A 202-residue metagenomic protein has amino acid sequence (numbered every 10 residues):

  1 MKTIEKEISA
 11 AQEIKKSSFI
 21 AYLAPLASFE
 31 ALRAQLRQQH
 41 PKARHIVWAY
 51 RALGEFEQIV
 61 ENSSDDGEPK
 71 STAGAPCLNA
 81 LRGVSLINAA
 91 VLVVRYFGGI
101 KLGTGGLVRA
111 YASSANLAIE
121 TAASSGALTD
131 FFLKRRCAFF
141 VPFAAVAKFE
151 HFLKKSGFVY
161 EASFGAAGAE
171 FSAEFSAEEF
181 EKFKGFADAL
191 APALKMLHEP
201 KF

Functional and structural regions predicted by a protein language model:
M1-T72, A162, F180, G185 (+1 more regions): C-terminal regulatory domains involved in ligand/effector binding and gene-expression control
I46-W48, S124-R136, S163-A167, L197-P200: Interdomain boundary/hinge elements
E61, E68-T104: Ordered, amphipathic secondary-structure segments that act as subunit-interaction surfaces in large macromolecular
A80, L92, F149-F152, S156 (+1 more regions): Generic non-transmembrane alpha-helical segments
V93, I100-F152: Glycine- and Gly-Pro-enriched alpha-helical subdomains that act as flexible, kink-prone "lid/hinge" or packing modules
A138-F140, A144-H151, K155-E161, A166-E174: Intrinsically disordered, low-complexity, charge-dense segments enriched in Lys/Arg and Glu/Asp interspersed
A173, E179-F180: Terminal, non-globular segments
